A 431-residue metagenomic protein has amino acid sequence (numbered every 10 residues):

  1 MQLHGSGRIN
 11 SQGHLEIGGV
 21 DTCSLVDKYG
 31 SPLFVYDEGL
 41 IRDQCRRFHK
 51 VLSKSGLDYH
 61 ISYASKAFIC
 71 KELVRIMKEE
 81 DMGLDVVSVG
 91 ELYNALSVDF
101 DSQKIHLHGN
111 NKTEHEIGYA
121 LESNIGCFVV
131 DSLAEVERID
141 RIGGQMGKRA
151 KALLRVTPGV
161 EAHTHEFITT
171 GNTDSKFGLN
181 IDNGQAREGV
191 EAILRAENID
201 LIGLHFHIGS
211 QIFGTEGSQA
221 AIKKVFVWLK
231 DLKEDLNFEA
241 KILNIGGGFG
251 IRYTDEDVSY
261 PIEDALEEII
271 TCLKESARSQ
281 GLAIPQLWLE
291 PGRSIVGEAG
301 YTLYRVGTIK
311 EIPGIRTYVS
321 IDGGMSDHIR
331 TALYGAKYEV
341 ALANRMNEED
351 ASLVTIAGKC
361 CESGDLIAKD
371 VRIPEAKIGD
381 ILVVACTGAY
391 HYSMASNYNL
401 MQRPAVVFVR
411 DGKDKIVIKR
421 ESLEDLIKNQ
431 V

Functional and structural regions predicted by a protein language model:
M1-K151, R187, E191, R195-D200 (+2 more regions): A charged N-terminal "starter" segment
L3-H4, G159-T308, I373, R410: Active-site loop/helix belt of alpha/beta enzymes
V20, Y36-D43, F68, A134 (+12 more regions): Conserved active-site and cofactor/substrate-binding residues in soluble primary-metabolism enzymes
A64, K151-T157, H205-H207, N244-G246 (+2 more regions): Short beta-strand segments
A67-I69, G90-E91, N111-T113, S132-A134 (+6 more regions): Active-site-proximal loop/turn and secondary-structure-junction residues that shape catalytic pockets, frequently
V74, S97, I117-E122, I139-I142 (+6 more regions): Short acidic, glycine/serine/threonine-rich loops at helix termini
G83, G126, A150, I202 (+3 more regions): The start of beta-strands in P-loop NTPase/AAA+ ATPase cores
E268, K274-A277, L282-V431: Charged (often Lys/Glu-rich) extended helix/loop segments that serve as interaction or gating elements
